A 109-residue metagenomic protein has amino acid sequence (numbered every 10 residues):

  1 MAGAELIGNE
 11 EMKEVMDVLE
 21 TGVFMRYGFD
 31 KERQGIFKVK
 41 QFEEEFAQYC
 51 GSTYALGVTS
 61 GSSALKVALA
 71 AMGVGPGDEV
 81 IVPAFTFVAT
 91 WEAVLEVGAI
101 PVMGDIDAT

Functional and structural regions predicted by a protein language model:
M1-A70, G75, V97: Conserved PLP-binding active-site segment in aminotransferase class I/II-type PLP enzymes
A70-T109: PLP-dependent aminotransferase-like
